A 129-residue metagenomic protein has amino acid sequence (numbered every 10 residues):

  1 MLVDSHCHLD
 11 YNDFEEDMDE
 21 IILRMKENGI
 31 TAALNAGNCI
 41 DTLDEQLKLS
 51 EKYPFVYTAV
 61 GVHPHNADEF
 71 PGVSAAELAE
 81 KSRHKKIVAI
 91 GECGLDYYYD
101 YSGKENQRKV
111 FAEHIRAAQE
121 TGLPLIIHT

Functional and structural regions predicted by a protein language model:
M1-T129: Mid-domain alpha/beta scaffold segments of enzyme catalytic cores
